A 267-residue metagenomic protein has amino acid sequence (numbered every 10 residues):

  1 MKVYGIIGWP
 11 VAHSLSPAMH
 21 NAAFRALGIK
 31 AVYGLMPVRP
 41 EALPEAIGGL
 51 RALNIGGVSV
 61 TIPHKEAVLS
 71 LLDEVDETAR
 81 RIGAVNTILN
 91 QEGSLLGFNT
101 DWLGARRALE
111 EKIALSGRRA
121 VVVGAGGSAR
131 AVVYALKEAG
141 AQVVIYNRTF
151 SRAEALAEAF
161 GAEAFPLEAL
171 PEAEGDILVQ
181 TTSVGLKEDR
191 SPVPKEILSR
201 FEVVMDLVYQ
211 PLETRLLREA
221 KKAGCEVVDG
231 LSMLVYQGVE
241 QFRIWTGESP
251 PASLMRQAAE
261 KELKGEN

Functional and structural regions predicted by a protein language model:
M1-I113: Phosphate/diphosphate ligand-binding glycine-rich loop within oxidoreductases
G8, G97-N99, L109, I113 (+2 more regions): Glycine-rich adenosine-cofactor-binding loop
G34, V144, V228: Conserved beta-strand positions in the Rossmann-like core of class I SAM-dependent methyltransferases
G56, V60-A67, G126-S128, S183-L186 (+1 more regions): Short glycine-rich anion-binding loops that position phosphate/pyrophosphate groups of nucleotides and phosphorylated
E138-Q142, A223-E226: Conserved S-adenosyl-L-methionine
A139-F160: NAD(P)-binding Rossmann-fold cofactor-contacting core
A159-D229: Rossmann-like adenosine-cofactor binding region
L207-N267: Adenosine-phosphate binding glycine-rich loop
